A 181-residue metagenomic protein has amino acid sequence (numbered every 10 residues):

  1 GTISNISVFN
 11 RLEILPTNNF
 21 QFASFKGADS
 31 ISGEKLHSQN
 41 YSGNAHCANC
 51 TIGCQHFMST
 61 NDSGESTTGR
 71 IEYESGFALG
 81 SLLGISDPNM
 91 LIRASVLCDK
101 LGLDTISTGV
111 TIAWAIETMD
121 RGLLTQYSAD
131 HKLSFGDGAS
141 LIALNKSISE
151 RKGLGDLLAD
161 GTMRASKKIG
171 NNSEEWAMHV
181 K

Functional and structural regions predicted by a protein language model:
G1-K181: Intrinsically disordered, low-complexity segments enriched in small residues
